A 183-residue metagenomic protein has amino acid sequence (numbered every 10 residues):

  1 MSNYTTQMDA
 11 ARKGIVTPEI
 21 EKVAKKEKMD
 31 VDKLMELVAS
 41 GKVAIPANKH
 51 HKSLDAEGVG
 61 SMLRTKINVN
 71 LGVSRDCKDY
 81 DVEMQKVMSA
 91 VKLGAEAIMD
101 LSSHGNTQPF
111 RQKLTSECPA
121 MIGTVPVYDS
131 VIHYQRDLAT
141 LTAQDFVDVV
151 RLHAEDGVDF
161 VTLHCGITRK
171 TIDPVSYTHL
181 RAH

Functional and structural regions predicted by a protein language model:
Q7-E57: An N-cap/entry alpha-helix motif that binds or orients negatively charged groups
G14, A90, H164: Conserved, mostly hydrophobic/aromatic
V38-A39, A44-A56, K78, A97-L114 (+1 more regions): Glycine-rich, proline-tolerant flexible connector loops at the mouths of alpha/beta enzymes
T65-L71, A97-D100, I122-V125, V161-L163: Hydrophobic faces of well-ordered beta-strands that scaffold small-molecule active sites in alpha/beta enzyme cores
K66-V82, V131-D145: Active-site mouth loops of central-metabolism enzymes
I67, Q108-Y128: Alpha-helix-loop-beta-strand connector modules within alpha/beta enzyme cores
D137-F160: Phosphate/diphosphate-binding loops
T178-H183: Conserved small/polar residues in nucleotide/adenosyl-binding loops
